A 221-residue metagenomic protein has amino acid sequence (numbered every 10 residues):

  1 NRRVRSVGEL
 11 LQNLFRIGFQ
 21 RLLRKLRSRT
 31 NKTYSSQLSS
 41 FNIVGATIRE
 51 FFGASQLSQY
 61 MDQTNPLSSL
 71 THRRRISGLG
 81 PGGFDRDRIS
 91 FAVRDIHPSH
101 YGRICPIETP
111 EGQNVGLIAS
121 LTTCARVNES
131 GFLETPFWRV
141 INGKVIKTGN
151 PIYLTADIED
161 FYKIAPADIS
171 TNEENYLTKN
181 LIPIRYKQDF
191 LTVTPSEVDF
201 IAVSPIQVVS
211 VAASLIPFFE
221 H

Functional and structural regions predicted by a protein language model:
N1-I96, I104-A119, N128, E134-H221: Extended, domain-scale alpha-helical bundle/helix-rich regions
T122-T123: A short acidic/small-residue loop/turn micro-motif
